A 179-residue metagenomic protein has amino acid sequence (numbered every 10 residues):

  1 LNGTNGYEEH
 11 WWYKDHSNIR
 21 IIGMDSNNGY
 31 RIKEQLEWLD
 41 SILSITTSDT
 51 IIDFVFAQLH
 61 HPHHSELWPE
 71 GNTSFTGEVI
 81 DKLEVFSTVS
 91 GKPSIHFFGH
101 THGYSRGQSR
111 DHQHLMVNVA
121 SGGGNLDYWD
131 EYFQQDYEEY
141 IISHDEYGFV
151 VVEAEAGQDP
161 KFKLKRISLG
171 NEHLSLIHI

Functional and structural regions predicted by a protein language model:
L1-I51, E70, S74-I95, G103-S143 (+1 more regions): Extended active-site neighborhood of metal-dependent phosphoesterases/phosphodiesterases
G23, K161-R166: Short hydrophobic/aromatic-rich beta-strand segments that constitute the beta-sheet cores of beta-sandwich/beta-barrel
T46-W68: Short acidic, glycine-rich surface-loop motifs adjacent to enzyme active sites
F56, I95-H96: Hydrophobic "anchor" residues on beta-strands that sit immediately upstream of conserved functional sites
H60, G99-H100: Active-site glycine-centered loops adjacent to acidic/histidine catalytic or metal-binding residues that shape
E153-P160: A short, structured loop/turn motif at beta-sheet edges
L164-S175: Short, solvent-exposed aromatic-acidic interface loops
I177-I179: Conserved small/polar residues in nucleotide/adenosyl-binding loops
